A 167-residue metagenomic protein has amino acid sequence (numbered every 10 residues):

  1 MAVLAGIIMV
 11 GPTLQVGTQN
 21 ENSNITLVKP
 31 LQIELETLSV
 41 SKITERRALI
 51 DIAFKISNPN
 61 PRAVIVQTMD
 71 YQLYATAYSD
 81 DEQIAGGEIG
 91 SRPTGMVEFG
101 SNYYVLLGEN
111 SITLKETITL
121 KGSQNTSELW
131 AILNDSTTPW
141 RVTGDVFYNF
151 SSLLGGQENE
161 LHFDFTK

Functional and structural regions predicted by a protein language model:
M1-E45, L153-K167: Membrane engagement elements in two modes
K42, F54-P61: Asparagine-centered strand-capping/turn motif at beta-strand->loop junctions
R46-A53, D135: Short, solvent-exposed loop/turn segments enriched in Ser/Thr/Gly
A48-I50, M69, I112, W140: Hydrophobic core residues within well-ordered beta-strands of beta-rich domains
V64-Q72: Short coil-to-beta strand junction motifs in C2/discoidin
S79-E128: Intrinsically disordered, low-complexity Pro/Gly/Ser/Thr-rich segments with frequent PxxP/GP/PP motifs and embedded
T119-K167: Terminal connector regions
